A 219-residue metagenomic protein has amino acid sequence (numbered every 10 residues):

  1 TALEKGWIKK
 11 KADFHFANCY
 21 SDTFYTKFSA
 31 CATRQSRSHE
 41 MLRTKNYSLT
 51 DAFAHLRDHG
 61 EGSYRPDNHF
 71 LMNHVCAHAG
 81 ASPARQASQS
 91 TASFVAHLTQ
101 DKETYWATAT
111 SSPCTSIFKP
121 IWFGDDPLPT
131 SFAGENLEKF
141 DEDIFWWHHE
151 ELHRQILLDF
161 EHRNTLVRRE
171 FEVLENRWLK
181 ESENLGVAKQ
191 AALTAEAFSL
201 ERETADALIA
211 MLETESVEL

Functional and structural regions predicted by a protein language model:
T1-L219: C-terminus-biased signal that marks the final domain/tail of proteins
